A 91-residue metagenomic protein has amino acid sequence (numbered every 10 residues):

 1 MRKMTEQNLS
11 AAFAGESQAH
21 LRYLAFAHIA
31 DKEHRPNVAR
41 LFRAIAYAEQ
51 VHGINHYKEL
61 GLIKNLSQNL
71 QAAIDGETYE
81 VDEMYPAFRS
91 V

Functional and structural regions predicted by a protein language model:
M1-V91: Non-heme di-metal
